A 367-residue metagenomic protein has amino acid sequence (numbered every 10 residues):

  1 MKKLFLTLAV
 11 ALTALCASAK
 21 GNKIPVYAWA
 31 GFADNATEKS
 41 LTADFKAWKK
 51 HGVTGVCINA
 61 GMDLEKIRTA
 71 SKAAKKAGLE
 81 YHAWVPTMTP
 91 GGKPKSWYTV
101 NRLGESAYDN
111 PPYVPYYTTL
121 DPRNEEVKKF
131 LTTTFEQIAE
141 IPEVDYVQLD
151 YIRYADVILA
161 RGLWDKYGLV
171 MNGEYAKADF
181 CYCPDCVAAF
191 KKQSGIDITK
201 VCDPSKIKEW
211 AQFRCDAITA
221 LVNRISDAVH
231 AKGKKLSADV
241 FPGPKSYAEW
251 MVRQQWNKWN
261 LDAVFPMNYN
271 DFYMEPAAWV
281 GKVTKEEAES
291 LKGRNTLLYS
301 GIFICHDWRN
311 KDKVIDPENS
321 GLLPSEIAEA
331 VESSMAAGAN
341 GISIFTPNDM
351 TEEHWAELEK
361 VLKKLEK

Functional and structural regions predicted by a protein language model:
F5, A9-S18: Hydrophobic h-region of N-terminal signal peptides that target proteins for export in Gram-negative bacteria
K20-A43, A238-P242, C305: Boundary/entry segment of secreted carbohydrate-active catalytic domains
A33-K50, V127-Q137, K245-W259, N319-S333: Short, acidic/polar
D34-M62, I141-D145, K258-V264, S334-G341: Catalytic domains of carbohydrate-active enzymes, especially glycoside hydrolases
D44-W48, T54-K93, N101, E209-G233: Aromatic-lined substrate-binding rim segments of carbohydrate-active enzymes
S71, H82-I141, P317-S320, S325-A330: Active-site-adjacent "subsite" loops/lids of carbohydrate-active enzymes
Y113-L261, M267-A277: Polysaccharide-binding and catalytic clefts of secreted carbohydrate-active enzymes
P266-W279, T296-K367: Substrate-binding cleft of secreted/luminal carbohydrate-active enzymes
